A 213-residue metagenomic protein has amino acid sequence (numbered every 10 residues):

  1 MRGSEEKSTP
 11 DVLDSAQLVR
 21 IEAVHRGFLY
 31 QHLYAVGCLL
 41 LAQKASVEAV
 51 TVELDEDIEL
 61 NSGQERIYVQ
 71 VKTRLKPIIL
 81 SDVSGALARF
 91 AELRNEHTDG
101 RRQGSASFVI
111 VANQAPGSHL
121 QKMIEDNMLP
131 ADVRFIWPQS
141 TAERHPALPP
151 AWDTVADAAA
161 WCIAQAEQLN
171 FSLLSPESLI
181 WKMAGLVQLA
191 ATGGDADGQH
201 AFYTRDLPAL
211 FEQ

Functional and structural regions predicted by a protein language model:
M1-E22, T73-Q213: Acidic metal-coordinating catalytic centers involved in nucleic-acid phosphodiester chemistry
Q17-H25, L29-N95: Catalytic centers of nucleases
